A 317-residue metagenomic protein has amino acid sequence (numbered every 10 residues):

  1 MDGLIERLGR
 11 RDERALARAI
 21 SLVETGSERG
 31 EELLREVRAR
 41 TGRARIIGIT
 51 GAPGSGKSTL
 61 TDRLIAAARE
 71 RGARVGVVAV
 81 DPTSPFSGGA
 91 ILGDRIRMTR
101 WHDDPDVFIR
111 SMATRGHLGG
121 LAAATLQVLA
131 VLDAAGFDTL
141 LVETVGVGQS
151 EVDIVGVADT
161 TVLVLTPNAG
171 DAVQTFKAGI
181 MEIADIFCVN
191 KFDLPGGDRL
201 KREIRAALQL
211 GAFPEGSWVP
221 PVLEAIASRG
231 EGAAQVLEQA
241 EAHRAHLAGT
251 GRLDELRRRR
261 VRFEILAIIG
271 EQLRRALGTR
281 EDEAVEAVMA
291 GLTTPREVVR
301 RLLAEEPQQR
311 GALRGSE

Functional and structural regions predicted by a protein language model:
D2-I5, M112, C188, P221-I226 (+1 more regions): Short hinge/gating elements
D2-R7, A17, I49, P53 (+7 more regions): Expand to "…catalyze enediolate/carbanion chemistry for C-C bond making/breaking, isomerization, decarboxylation
G3-I47, A52-S55, L60-S150, V157-A172: Nucleotide-state-sensitive switch-loop elements of NTP-binding domains
L34-T41, I47-P53, M289, T293-E317: Short, charged early-sequence alpha-helical segments and their helix-coil boundaries
S150, F176, G232: Short acidic active-site motifs
P167-P195: Flexible active-site lid/hinge loop adjacent to a nucleotide/diphosphate and Mg2+-phosphate binding pocket
I183-I186, F192-H246: Canonical P-loop GTPase G-domain recognition
E224, Q235-G311: Long, well-ordered amphipathic alpha-helical subdomains in the mid-to-C-terminal portions of large enzyme subunits
